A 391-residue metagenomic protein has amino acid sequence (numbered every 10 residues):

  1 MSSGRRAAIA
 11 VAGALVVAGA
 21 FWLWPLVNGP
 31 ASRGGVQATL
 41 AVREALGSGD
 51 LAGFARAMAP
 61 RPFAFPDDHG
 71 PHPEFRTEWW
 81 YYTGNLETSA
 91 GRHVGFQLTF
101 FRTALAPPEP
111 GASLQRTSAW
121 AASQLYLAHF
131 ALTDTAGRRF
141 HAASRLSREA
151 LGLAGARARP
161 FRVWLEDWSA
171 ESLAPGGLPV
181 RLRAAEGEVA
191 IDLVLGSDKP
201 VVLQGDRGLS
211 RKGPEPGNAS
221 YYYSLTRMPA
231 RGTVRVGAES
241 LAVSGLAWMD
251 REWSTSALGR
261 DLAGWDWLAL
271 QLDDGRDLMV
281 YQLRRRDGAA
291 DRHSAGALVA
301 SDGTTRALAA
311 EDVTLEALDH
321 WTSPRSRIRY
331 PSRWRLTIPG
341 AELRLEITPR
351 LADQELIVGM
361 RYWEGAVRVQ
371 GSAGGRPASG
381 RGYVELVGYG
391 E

Functional and structural regions predicted by a protein language model:
S2-E391: Structured soluble/peripheral alpha/beta segments that form catalytic or ligand/cofactor-binding pockets
